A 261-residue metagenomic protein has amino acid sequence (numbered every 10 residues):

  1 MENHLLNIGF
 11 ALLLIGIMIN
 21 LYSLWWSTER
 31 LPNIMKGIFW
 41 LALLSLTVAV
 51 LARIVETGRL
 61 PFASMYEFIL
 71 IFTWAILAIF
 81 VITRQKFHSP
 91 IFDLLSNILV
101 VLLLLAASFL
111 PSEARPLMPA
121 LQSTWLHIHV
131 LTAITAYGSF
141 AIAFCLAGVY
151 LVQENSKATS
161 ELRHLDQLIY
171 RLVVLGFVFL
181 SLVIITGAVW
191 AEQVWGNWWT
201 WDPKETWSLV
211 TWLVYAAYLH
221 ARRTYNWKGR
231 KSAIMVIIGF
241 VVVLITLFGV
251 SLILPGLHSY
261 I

Functional and structural regions predicted by a protein language model:
M1-I261: Polytopic transmembrane helical bundles with strong interfacial aromatic enrichment
